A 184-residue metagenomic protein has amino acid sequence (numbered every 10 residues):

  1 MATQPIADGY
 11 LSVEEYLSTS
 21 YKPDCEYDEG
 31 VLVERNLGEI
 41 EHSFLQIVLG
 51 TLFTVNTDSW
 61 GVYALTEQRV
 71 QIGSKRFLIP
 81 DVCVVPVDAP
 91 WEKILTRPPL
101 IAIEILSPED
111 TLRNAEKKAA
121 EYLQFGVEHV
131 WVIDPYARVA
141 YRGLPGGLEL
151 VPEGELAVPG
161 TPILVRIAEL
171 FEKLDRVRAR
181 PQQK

Functional and structural regions predicted by a protein language model:
M1-K184: Gly/Pro/Ser/Thr-rich low-complexity, intrinsically disordered segments predominantly at protein N-termini
